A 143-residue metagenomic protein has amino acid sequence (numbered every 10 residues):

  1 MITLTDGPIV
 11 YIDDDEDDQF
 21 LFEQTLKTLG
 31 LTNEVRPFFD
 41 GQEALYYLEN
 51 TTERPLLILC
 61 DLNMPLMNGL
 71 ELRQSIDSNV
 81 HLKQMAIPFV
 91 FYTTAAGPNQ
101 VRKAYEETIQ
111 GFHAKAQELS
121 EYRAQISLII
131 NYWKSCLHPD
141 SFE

Functional and structural regions predicted by a protein language model:
D6-D18, F22-L26, I58: Conserved acidic segment of CheY-like receiver
P37, L66-M67: Residue-level signal for the "D+5" position in two-component response regulator receiver
P37-L57: Acidic, metal-coordinating helix/loop segments flanking the phosphotransfer/catalytic sites of two-component signaling
M64, A104: Receiver (REC) domain active-site loop signature in two-component systems and cognate sites in sensor histidine kinases
Q117-L128: C-terminal output helix
I126-E143: CheY-like receiver
